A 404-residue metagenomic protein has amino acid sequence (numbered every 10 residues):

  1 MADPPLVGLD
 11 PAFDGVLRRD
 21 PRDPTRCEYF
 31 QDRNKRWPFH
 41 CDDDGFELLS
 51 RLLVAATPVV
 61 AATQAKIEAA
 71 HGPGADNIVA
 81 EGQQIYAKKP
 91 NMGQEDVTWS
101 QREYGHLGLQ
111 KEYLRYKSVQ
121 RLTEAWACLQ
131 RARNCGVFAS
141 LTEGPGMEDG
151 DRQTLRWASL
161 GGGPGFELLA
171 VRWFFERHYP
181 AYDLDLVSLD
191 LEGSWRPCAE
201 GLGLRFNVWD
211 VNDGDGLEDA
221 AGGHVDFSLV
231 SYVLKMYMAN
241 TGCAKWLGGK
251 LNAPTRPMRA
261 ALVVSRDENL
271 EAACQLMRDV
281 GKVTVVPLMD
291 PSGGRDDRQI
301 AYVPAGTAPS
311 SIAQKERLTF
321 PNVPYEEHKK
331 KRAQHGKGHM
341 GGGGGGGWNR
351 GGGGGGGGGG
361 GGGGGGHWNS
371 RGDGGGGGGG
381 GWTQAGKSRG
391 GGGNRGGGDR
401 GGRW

Functional and structural regions predicted by a protein language model:
D3-E68, W173, L191-A333: Domain-level detector for long C-terminal conserved domains
T57-K111: N-terminal, positively charged/glycine-rich alpha-helical extensions of SAM-dependent methyltransferases
V97-E148: Class I SAM-dependent methyltransferase Rossmann-like catalytic core, especially the SAM/SAH-binding loop
L114-L129, G163-E167, E192-W195, A239-C243: Phosphate/oxyanion-binding active-site loops and adjacent basic polyanion-contact surfaces
R152-G163: Conserved class I S-adenosyl-L-methionine
P164-P180: Conserved SAM-binding loop of SAM-dependent methyltransferases across substrates and taxa, primarily the Class I
D185-D190: Conserved SAM-binding motif I beta-strand of class I
H328-W404: Intrinsically disordered, low-complexity arginine-rich tails of RNA-binding/processing proteins
